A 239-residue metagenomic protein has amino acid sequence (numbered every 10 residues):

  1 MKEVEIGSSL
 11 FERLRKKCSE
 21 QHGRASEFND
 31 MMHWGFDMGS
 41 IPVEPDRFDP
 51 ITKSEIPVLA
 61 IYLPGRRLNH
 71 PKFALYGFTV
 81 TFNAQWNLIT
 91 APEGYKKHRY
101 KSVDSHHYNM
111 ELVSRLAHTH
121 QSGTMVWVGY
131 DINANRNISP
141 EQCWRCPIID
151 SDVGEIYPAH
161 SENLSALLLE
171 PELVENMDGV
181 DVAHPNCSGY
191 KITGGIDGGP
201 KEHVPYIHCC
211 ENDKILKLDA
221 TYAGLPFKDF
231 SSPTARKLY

Functional and structural regions predicted by a protein language model:
M1-I156, E162-Y239: A binding-site-centric feature that preferentially detects glycan-recognition modules on secreted/surface proteins
